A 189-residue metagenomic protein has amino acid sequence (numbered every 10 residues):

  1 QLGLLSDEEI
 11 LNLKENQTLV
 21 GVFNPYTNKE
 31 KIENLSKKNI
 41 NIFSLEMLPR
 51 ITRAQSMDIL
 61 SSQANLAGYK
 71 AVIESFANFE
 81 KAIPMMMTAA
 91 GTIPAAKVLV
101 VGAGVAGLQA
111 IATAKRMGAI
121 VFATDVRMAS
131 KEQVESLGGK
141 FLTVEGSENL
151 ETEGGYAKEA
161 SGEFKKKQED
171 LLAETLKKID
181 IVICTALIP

Functional and structural regions predicted by a protein language model:
Q1-D7, K167-Q168: Glycine-rich, highly charged phosphate/nucleotide-binding loops
G3-L4, F23-N24, L187-I188: Short glycine-/small-residue-rich Rossmann-like dinucleotide-binding loops
L4, L66, G104-V105: Residue-level detector of alpha-helix initiation sites
E8-K97: Glycine/serine-rich phosphate-binding loop and adjoining beta1-alpha1 elements at the start of nucleotide-handling
R50, I188-P189: A short, flexible beta-alpha/helix-coil linker loop
A82-T175: Glycine-rich phosphate/diphosphate-binding loop of Rossmann-like nucleotide-binding domains
I179: An anion/phosphate-binding loop that grips the pyrophosphate of nucleotide cofactors and donors
